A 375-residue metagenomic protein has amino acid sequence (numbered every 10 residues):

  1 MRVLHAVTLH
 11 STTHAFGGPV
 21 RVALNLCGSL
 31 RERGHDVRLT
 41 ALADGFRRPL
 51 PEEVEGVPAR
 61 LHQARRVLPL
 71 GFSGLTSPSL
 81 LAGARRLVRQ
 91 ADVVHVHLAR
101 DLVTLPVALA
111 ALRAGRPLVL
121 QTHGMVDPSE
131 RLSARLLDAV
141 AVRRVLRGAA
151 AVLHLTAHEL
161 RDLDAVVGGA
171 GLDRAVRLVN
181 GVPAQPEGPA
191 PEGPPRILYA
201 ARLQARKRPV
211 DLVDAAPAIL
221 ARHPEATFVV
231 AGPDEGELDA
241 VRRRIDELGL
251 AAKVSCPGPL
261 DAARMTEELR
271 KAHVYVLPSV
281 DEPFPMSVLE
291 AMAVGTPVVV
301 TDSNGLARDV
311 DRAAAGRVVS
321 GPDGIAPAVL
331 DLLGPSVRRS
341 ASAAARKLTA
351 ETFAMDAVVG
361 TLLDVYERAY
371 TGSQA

Functional and structural regions predicted by a protein language model:
L4, P189-A216, V229: Conserved donor-binding/catalytic core segment of Leloir-type glycosyltransferases
V7-T13, G28-L75: N-terminal strand-loop element at the rim of the active site of nucleotide-sugar-dependent glycosyltransferases
R135, A141-E187, P257: Donor nucleotide-sugar binding/catalytic pocket of nucleotide-sugar-dependent glycosyltransferases
A200, T227-R242, G258: Glycosyltransferase donor-sugar binding loop
V241-L260: Nucleotide-activated donor-binding/catalytic signature segment of Leloir-type glycosyltransferases, i.e., the conserved
V280: Aromatic "clamp/platform" in nucleotide-sugar-dependent glycosyltransferases that forms part of the donor/acceptor
P297-T301: Short hydrophobic beta-strand element within catalytic cores of glycosyltransferases and related nucleotide-activated
R312-D323, D331-S336: Conserved acidic donor-binding segment of nucleotide-sugar-dependent glycosyltransferases
